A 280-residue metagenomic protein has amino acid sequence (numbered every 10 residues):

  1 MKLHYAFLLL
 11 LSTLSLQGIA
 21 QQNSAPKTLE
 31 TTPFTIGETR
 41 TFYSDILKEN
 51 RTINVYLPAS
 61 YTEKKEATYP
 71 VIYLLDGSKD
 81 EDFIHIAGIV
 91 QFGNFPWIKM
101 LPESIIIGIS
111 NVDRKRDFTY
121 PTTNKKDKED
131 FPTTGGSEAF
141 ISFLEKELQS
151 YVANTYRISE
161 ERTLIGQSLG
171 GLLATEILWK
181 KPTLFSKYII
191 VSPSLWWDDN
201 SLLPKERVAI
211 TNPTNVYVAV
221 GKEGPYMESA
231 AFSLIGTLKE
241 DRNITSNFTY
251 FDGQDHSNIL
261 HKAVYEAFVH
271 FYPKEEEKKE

Functional and structural regions predicted by a protein language model:
M1-P26, Y217: Bacterial Sec-dependent N-terminal signal peptides
A20-P70, E280: A domain-start/cap signature at the N-terminus of enzymes
T62, Y120-S168: Gly/Ser-rich "nucleophile elbow"/oxyanion-hole loop immediately N-terminal to the catalytic nucleophile in hydrolases
S78-I141: Active-site machinery of serine-nucleophile hydrolases
N111, I189-W197, K222-E223: Active-site nucleophile loop of the alpha/beta-hydrolase fold
T163, K187-I189: Residue in the alpha/beta-hydrolase core beta-strand immediately N-terminal to the catalytic nucleophile
G171-P182: Short glycine-enriched nucleophile-adjacent loop and the immediately C-terminal alpha-helix near the catalytic center
Y217-A219, G224-E280: C-terminal catalytic histidine-bearing segment of alpha/beta-hydrolase fold enzymes
